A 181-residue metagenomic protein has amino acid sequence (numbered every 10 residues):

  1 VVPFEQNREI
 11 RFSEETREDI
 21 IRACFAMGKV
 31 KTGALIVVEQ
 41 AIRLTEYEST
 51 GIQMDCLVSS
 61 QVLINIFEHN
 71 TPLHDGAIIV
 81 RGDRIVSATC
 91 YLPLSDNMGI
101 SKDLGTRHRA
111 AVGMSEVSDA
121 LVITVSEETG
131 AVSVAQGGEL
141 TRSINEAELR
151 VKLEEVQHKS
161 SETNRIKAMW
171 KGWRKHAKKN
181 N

Functional and structural regions predicted by a protein language model:
V1-N181: Divalent-cation
